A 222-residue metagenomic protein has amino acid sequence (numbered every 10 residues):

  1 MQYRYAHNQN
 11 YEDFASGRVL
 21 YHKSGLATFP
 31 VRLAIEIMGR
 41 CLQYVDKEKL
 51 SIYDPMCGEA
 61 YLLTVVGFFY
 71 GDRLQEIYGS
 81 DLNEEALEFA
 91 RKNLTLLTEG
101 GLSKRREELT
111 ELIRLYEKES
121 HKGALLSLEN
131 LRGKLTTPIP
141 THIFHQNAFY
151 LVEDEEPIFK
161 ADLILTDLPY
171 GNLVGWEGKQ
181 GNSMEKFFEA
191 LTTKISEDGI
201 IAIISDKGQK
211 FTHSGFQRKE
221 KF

Functional and structural regions predicted by a protein language model:
M1-F222: Class I S-adenosyl-L-methionine-dependent methyltransferase catalytic core
